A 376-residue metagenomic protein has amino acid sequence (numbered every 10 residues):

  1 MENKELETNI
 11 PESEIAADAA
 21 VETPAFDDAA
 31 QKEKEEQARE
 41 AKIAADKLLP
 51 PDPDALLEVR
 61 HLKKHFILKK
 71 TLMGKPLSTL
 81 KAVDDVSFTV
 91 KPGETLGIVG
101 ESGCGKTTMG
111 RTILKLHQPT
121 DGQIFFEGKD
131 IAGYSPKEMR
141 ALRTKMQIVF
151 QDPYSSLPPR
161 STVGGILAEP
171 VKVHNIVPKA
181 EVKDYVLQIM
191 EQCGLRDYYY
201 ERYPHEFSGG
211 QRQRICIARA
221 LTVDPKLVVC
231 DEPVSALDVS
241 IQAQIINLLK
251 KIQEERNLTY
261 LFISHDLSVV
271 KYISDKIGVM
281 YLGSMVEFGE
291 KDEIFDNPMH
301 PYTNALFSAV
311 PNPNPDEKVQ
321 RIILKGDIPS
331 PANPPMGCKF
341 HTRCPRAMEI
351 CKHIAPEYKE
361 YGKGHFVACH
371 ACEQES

Functional and structural regions predicted by a protein language model:
R39-A55, L68-G74, T79, E290-S376: Short catalytic/signature loops enriched in Gly
L114: Helix-to-loop junction immediately C-terminal to a conserved catalytic motif
G122-D130, L142: Conserved ABC transporter NBD signature motif
D130, A180-Y198, F307: Conserved ABC ATPase "signature" region
Y203-F207, Q211: Conserved ABC ATPase signature
T222-K226: A short, proline-enriched helix->beta-strand linker immediately N-terminal to the Walker B motif in ABC-type P-loop
V229, P233-L237, I241-V319: P-loop NTP-binding/switch modules centered on Walker-like glycine-rich loops
